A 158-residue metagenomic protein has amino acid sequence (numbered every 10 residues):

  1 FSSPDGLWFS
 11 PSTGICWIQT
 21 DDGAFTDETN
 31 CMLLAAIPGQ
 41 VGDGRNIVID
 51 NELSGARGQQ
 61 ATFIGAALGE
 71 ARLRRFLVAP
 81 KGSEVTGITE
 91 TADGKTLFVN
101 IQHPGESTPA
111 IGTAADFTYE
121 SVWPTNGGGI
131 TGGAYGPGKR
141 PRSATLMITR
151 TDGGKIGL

Functional and structural regions predicted by a protein language model:
F1-L158: Sequence/structural signature of beta-propeller domains
